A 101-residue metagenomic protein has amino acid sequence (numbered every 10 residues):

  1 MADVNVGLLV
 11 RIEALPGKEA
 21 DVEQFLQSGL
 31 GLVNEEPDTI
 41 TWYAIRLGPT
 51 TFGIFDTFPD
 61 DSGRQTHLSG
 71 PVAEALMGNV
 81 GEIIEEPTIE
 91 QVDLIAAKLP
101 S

Functional and structural regions predicted by a protein language model:
M1-G7, I40-T51, A75-S101: Glycine-rich beta-strand-turn "strand-cap" elements at beta-sheet edges
L9-R11, G53-F55: Short aromatic/hydrophobic contact patches that present stacked aromatics for nucleic-acid/ligand binding
R11-E23: Short, surface-exposed ligand-recognition loops at beta-strand->loop->(often short) alpha-helix junctions that present
L15-G17, L47, P59-D61: Short coil/turn motifs at secondary-structure junctions
K18, F25, G53, P71-V72: Enrichment for repetitive, rod-forming helical segments
E19-D21, G63, K98-S101: Intrinsically disordered, low-complexity acidic/polar segments
S28-T41, T57-Q91: An amphipathic, aromatic/His-enriched active-site/gating alpha helix that lines ligand/cofactor pockets
